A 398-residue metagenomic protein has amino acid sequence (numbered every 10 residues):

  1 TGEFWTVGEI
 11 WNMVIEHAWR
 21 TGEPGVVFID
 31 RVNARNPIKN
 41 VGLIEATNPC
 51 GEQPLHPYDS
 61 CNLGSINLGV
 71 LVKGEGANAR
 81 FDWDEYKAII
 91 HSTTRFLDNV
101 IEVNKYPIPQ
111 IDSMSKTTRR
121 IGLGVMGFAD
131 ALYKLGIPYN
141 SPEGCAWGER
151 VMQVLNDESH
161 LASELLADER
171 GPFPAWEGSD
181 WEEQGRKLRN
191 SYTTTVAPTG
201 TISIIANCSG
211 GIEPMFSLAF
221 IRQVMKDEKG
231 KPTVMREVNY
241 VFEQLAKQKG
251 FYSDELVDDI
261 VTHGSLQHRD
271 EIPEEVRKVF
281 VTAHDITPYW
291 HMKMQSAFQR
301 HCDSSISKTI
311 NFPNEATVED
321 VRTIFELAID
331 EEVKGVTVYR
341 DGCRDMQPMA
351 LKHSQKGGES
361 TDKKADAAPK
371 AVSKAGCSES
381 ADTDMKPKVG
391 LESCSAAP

Functional and structural regions predicted by a protein language model:
T1-N36, N40-G42, S65, K73-A77 (+1 more regions): Conserved, charged catalytic cores of large soluble enzymes
T1-V7, M152-E169, P174-R186, F280-V281 (+3 more regions): Catalytic or ion-coupling anion/metal-binding cores of large enzyme and transporter domains
G2-W5, I15, I38-V41, G51-L55 (+8 more regions): Alpha-helix capping and helix-loop boundary segments enriched in small/acidic/polar residues
N12-E23, L68, H91, R95-Y106 (+7 more regions): Generic secondary-structure signature for well-ordered alpha-helical cores
A18-S115, G127-L132, C208-S209, F216-V241 (+2 more regions): Function-dense linear segments that define catalytic or interfacial modules in macromolecule-processing proteins
F28-I38, Q110-I121, C145-Q153, D168-K187 (+3 more regions): A glycine-rich phosphate-binding loop feature that marks nucleotide/adenosyl-phosphate handling sites
G51-P54, L97-E102, T194-K363, G376-C377 (+1 more regions): Catalytic alpha/beta core of large soluble enzyme barrels
I89-D112, K116, I137-T199, E274-K278 (+1 more regions): Internal maturation/activation junctions in enzymes
